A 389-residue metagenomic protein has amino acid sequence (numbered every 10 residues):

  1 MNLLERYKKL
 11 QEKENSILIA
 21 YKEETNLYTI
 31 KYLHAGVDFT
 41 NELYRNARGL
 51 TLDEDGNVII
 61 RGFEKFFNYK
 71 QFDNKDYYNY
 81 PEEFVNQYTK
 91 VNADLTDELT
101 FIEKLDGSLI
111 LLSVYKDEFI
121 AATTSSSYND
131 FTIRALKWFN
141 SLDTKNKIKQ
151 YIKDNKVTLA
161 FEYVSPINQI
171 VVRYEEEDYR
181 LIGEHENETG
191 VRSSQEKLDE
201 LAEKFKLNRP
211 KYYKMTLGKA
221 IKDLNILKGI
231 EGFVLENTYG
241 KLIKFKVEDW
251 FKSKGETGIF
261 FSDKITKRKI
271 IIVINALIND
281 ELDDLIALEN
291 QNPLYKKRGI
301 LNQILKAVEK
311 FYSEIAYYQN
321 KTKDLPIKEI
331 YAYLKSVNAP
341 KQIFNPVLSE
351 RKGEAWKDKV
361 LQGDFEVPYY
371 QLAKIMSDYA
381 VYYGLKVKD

Functional and structural regions predicted by a protein language model:
M1-D389: Core nucleotide-handling region used for phosphoryl-transfer chemistry
